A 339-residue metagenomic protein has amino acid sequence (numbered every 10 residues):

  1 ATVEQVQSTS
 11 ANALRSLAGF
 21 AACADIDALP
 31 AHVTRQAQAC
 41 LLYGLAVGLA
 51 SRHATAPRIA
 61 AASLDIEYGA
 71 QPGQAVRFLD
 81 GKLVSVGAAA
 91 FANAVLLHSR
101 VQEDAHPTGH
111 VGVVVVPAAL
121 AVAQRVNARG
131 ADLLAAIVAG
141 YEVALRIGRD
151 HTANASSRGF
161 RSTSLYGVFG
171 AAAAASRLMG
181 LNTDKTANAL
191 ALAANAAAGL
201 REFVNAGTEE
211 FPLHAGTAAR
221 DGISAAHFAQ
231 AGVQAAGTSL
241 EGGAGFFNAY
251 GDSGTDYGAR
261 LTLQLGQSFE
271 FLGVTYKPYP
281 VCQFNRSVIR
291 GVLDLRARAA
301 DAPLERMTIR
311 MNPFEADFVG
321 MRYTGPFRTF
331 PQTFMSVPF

Functional and structural regions predicted by a protein language model:
T2-L272, E315: N-terminal core-entry segment
H106-H110, P280, T329-T333: Short alpha-helix boundary/capping segments
A215-A218, V281-F284, F334: Active-site-proximal structural scaffolding
F271-F284: Glycine-rich phosphate/diphosphate-binding loops and the adjacent beta-loop-alpha structural elements that coordinate
F284-F339: C-terminal catalytic subdomain
